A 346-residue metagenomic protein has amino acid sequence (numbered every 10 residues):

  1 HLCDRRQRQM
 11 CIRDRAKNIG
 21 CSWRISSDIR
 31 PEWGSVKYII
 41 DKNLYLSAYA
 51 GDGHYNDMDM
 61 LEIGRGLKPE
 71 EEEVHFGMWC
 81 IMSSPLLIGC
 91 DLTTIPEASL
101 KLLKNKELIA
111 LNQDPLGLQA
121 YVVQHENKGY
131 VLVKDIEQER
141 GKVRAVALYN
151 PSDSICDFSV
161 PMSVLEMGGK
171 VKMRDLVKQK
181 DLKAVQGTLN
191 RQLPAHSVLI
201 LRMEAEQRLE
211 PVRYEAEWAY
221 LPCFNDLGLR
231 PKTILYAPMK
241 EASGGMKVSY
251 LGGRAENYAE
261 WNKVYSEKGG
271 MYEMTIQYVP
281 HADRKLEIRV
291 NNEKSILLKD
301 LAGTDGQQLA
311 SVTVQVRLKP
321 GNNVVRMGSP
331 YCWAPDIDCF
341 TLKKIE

Functional and structural regions predicted by a protein language model:
H1-R8, I12: Single conserved hydrophobic/aromatic residue that forms the stacking wall/gate of nucleotide- or nucleobase-binding
R13-Q113: Aromatic/acidic polysaccharide-binding cleft in carbohydrate-active enzymes
P69, S99, K106-S154, K178-Q179: Catalytic cores of transferase enzymes with a strong primary signal for eukaryotic protein kinases
G77-V123, A195-P222: Catalytic cores of secreted or luminal carbohydrate-active enzymes
W79-M82, L87-G89, H125-E166, H196 (+1 more regions): Carbohydrate-binding surface patches
P96-A98, K104, L108, M162-V171 (+1 more regions): Active/binding-pocket-proximal capping segment
C156, M167-M173, D181-E346: Extracytoplasmic
